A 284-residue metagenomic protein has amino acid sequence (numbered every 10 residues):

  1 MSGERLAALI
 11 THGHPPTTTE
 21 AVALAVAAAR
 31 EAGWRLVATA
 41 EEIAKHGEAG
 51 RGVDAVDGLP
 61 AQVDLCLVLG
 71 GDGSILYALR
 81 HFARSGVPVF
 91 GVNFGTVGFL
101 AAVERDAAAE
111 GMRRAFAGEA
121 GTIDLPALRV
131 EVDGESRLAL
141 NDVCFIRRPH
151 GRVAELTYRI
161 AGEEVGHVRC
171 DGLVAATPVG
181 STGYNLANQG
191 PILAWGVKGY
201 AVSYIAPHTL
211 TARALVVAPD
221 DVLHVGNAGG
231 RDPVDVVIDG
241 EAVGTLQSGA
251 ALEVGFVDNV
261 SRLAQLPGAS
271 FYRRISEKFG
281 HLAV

Functional and structural regions predicted by a protein language model:
M1-L65, L69, Y77, D106-G121 (+2 more regions): ATP/NTP phosphate-donor binding region
H12, L67, G71, N93 (+2 more regions): A residue-level signal for conserved active-site and pocket-lining positions in enzyme catalytic cores
H14, D72-S74, V97, V179-S181: Short glycine-rich anion-binding loops that position phosphate/pyrophosphate groups of nucleotides and phosphorylated
T18-T19, G73-A78, T182-A187: Short glycine/serine/threonine-rich phosphate/pyrophosphate-binding segments that cradle anionic phosphate groups
F82-G95: Gly/Ser-rich helix-loop-strand patches that form or flank binding pockets for ribonucleotide-derived cofactors
T96-G172: Catalytic core of DAGKc-family lipid kinases
D133, R137, F145, H150 (+2 more regions): ATP/nucleoside-binding phosphotransfer catalytic cores, i.e., glycine-rich phosphate-binding loops
V153, E163, H167-T211: Gly/Ser/Thr-rich active-site loops/lids in small-molecule metabolic enzymes that frequently grip phosphoryl groups
